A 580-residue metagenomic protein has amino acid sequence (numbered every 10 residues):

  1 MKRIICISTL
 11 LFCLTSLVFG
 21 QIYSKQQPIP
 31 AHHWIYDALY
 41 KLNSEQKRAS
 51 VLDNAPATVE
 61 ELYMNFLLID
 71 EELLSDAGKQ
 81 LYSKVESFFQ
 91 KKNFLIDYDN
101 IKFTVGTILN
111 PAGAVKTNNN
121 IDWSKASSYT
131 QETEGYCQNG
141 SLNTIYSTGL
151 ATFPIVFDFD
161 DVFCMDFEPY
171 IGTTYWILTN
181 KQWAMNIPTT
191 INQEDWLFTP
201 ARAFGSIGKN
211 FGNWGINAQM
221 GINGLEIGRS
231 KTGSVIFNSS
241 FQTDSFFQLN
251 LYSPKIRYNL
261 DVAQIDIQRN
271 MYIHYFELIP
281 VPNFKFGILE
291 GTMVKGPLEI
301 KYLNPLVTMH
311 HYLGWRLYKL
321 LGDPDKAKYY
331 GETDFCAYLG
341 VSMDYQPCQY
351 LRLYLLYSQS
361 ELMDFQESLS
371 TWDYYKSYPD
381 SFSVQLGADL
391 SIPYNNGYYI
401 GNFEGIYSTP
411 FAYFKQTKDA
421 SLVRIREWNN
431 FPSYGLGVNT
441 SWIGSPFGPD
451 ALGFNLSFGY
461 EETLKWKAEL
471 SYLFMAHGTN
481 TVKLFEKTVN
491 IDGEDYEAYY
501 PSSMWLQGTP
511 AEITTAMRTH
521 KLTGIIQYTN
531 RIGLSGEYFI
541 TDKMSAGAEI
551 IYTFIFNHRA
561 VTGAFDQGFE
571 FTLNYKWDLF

Functional and structural regions predicted by a protein language model:
I4-T15: Sec-dependent N-terminal signal peptides
S16-G20: Sec/Tat signal peptide C-region and signal peptidase I cleavage site
Y23-H33, Y40, S44-D53, A57-M293 (+4 more regions): Outer-membrane beta-barrel channel domains
T152, V156, F204-G208, N217-Q219 (+10 more regions): One-face residue pattern on beta-strands with alternating periodicity enriched for small/polar residues
G215-N217, E226, F237-L436, P449-L452 (+5 more regions): Signature for the C-terminal beta-barrel architecture of outer-membrane proteins
F276, D566-F580: Outer-membrane beta-barrel "beta-signal"
L436, G448, G459-Y460, W466: Extended alpha-helical interface modules used as scaffolds for assembling large macromolecular complexes
H558-V561: Flexible, membrane-facing loop/turn or short amphipathic-helix motifs that contact lipid bilayers or gate lipid-binding
